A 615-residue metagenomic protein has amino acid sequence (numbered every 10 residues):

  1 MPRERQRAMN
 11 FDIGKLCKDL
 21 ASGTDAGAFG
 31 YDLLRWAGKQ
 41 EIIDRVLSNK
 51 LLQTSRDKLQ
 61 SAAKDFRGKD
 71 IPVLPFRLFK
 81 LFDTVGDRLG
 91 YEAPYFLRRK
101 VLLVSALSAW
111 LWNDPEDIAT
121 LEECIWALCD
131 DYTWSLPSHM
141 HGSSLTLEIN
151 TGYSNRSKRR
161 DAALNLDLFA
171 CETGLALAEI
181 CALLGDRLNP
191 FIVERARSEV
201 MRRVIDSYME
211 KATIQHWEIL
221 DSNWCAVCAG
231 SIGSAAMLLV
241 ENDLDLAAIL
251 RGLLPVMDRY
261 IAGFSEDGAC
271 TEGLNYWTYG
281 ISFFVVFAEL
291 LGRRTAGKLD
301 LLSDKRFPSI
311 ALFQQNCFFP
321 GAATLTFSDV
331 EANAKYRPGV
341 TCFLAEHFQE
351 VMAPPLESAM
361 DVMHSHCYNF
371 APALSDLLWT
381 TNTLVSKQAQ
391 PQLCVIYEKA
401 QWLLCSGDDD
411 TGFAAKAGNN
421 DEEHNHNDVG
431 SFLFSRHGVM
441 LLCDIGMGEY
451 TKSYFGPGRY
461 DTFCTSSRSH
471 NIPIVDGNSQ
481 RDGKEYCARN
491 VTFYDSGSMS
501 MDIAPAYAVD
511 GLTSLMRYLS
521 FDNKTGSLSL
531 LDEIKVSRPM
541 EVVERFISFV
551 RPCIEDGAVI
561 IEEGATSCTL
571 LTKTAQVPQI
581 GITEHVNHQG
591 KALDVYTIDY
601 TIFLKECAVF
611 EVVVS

Functional and structural regions predicted by a protein language model:
P2, H141-L145, E357-D361, S453-S615: CBM-like, beta-strand-rich accessory domains located in the C-terminal region of large, secreted polysaccharide-active
M9-D57, L107-W110: Extreme N-terminal leader/anchor segments
A63-L74, L121-H139, R195-Q215, A248-G268 (+1 more regions): Long, well-ordered core segments of solenoidal/helical folds
F79-G90, M140-L168, H216-S231, C270-V285 (+1 more regions): Carbohydrate-binding/catalytic loop surfaces
F96-L111, E123-C124, C171-A182: Non-membrane alpha-helical segments in proteins
A109-E122, I180-M201, A236-L254, L291-F307 (+1 more regions): Structural helix-adjacent loops and short alpha-helical linkers that scaffold large soluble proteins
G152-N275, V286, L378-Q388: Active-site lining segments of carbohydrate-active enzymes
I281-L441, F493-Y494: Carbohydrate-active enzyme catalytic cores, enriched for enzymes that act on polyanionic acidic polysaccharides
